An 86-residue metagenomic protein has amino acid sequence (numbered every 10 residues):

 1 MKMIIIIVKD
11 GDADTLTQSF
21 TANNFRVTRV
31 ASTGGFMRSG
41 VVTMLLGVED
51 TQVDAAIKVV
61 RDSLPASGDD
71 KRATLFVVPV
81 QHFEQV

Functional and structural regions predicted by a protein language model:
M1-V86: Positively charged, small/polar-rich N-terminal and surface patches that mediate targeting and assembly and bind
